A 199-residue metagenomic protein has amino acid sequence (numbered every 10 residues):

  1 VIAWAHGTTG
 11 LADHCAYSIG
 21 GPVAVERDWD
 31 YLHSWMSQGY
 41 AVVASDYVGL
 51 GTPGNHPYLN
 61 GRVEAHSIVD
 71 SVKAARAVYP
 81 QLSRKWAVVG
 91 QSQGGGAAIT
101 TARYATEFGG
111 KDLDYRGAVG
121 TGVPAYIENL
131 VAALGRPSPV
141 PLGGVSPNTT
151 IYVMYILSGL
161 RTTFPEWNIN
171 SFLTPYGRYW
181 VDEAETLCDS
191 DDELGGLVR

Functional and structural regions predicted by a protein language model:
V1-G39: Short, surface-exposed "cap/lid" segments of acyl-processing enzymes
T8, D46-L50: Short beta-to-alpha linker loops that shape the active-site pocket of alpha/beta-hydrolase fold enzymes
A24-D28, P57-A65, Q91, G95: Solvent-exposed, acidic/flexible segments
G49-P57: Glycine-rich "HGGG/HGxG" loop immediately N-terminal to the catalytic nucleophile of the alpha/beta-hydrolase
Y58-P80: Alpha/beta-hydrolase active-site loop
K73-Y79, S83-S146: Primarily recognizes the serine-hydrolase "nucleophile elbow" in alpha/beta-hydrolase and SGNH/GDSL folds
P124-R199: Accessory cap/linker subdomain of secreted extracellular hydrolases
